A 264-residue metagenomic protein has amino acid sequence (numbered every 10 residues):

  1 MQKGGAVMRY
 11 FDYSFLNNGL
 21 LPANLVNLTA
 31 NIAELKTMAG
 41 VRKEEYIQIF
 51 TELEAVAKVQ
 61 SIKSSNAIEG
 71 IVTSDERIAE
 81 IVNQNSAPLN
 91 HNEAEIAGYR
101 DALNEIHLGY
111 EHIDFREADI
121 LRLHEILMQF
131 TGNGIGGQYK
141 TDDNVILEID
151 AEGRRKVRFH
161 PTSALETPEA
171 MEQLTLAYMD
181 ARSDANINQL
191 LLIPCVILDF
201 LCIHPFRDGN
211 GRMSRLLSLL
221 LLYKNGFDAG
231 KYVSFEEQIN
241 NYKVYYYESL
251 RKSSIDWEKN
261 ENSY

Functional and structural regions predicted by a protein language model:
M1-Y264: FIC/Doc superfamily catalytic core
